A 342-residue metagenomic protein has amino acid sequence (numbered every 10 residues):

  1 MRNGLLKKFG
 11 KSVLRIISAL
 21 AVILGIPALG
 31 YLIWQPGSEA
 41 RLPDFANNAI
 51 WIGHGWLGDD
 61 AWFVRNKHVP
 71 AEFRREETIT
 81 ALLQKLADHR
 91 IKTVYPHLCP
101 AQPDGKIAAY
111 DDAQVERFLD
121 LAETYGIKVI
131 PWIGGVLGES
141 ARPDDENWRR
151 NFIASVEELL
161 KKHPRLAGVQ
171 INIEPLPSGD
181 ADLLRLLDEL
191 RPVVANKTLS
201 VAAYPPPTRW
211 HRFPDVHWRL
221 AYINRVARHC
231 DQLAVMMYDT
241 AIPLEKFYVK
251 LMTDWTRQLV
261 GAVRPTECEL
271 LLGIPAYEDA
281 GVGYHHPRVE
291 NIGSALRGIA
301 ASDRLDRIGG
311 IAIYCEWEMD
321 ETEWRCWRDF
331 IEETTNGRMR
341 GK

Functional and structural regions predicted by a protein language model:
R2-G25: N-terminal Sec-pathway targeting helices
A28-L86, I133-V136, Y314: Boundary/entry segment of secreted carbohydrate-active catalytic domains
F73-Q102, K162-G168: Catalytic domains of carbohydrate-active enzymes, especially glycoside hydrolases
P96, A167-P177, V201, W218-K250 (+1 more regions): Aromatic- and acid-rich polysaccharide-binding/catalytic face of secreted or lumenal carbohydrate-active enzymes
K128-E139, G179, L184-L220, E267-E278: Aromatic-lined carbohydrate-recognition surfaces of secreted/lumenal glycan-active proteins
D144-V169, G179-D182, L186-E189, W218-V226: An active-site-proximal structural segment forming one wall of the substrate-binding cleft that immediately precedes
Y238-A280: Glycoside hydrolase catalytic-domain groove-lining segments
T266-G341: Substrate-binding cleft of secreted/luminal carbohydrate-active enzymes
